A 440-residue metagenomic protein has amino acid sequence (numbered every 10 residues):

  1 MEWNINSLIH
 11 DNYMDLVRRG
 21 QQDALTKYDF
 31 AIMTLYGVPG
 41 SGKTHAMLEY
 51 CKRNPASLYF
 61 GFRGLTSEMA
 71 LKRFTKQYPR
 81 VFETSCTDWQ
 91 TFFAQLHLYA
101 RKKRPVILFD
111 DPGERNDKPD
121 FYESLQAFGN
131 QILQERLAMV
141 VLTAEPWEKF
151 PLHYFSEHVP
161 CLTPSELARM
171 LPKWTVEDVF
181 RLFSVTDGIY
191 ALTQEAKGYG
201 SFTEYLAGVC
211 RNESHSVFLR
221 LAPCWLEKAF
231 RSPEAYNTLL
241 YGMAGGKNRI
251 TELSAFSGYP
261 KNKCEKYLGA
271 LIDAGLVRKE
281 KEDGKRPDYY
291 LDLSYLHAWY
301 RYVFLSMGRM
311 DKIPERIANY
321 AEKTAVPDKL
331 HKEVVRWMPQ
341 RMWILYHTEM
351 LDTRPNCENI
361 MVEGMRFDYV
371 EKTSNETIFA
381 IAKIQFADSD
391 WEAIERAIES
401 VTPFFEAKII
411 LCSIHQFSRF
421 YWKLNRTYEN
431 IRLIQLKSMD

Functional and structural regions predicted by a protein language model:
D29-L48: Walker A/P-loop nucleotide-binding motif
M33-G37, E114-H153: Sensor-1/coupling segment of RecA-like P-loop NTPase cores
P55-Y59, G64-S85, H97, A298: Conserved NTP-binding/hydrolysis module of P-loop NTPases
L96-S124: Conserved P-loop NTPase "ATPase switch" module shared by AAA+ and STAND
F155-R181: Conserved small helical "lid"/interfacial subdomain of P-loop NTPases
L171-C224: Amphipathic alpha-helical "lid/sensor" segments that cap RecA-like P-loop NTPase cores
A207-G364: Accessory nucleic acid-recognition modules appended to NTPase machines
L411-D440: Domain-level recognition of nuclease-like catalytic cores that cleave nucleotide substrates
